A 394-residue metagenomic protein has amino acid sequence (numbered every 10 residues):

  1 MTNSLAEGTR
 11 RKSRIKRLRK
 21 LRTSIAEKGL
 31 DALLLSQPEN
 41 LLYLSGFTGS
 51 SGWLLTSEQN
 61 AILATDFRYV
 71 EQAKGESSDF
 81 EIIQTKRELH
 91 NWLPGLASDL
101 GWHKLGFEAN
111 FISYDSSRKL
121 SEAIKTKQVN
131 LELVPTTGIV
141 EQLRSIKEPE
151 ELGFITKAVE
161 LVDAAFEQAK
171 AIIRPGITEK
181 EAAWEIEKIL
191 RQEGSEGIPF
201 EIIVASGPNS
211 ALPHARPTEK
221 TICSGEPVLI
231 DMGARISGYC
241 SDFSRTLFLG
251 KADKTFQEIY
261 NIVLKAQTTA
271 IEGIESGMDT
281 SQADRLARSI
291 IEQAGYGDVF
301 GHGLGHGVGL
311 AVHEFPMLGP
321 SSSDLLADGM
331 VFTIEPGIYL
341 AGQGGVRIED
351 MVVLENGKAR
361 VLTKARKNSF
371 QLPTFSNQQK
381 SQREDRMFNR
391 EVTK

Functional and structural regions predicted by a protein language model:
M1-R390, K394: Active-site neighborhoods and metal-handling regions in enzymes and metal-associated proteins
